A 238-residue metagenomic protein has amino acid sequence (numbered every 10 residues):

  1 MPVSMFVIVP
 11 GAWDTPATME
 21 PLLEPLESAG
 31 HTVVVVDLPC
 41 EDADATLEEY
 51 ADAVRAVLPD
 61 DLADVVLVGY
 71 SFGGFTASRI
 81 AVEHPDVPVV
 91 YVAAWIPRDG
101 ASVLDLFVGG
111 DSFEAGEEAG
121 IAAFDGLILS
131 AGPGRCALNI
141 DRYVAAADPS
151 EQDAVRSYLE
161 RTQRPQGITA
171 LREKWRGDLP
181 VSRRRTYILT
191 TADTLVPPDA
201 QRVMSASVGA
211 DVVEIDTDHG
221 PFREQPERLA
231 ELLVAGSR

Functional and structural regions predicted by a protein language model:
P2-A43, L62-V66: Conserved HGGG/HGGXW glycine-rich cap/lid loop of the alpha/beta-hydrolase fold
V35-V66, V103-S112: Active-site loop/oxyanion-hole signature of alpha/beta-hydrolase fold enzymes
D37-E41, W95, D218: Short beta-to-alpha linker loops that shape the active-site pocket of alpha/beta-hydrolase fold enzymes
V68-G73, A77: Gly/Ala-rich beta-loop-alpha elbow adjacent to hydrolase catalytic centers
V82, D86-A131, G167-L171: Flexible "cap/lid" loop of the alpha/beta hydrolase fold
L129-L179: Conserved alpha/beta-hydrolase catalytic His-Asp/Glu region
R164-V208, V212-E231: Conserved serine/cysteine hydrolase catalytic core
